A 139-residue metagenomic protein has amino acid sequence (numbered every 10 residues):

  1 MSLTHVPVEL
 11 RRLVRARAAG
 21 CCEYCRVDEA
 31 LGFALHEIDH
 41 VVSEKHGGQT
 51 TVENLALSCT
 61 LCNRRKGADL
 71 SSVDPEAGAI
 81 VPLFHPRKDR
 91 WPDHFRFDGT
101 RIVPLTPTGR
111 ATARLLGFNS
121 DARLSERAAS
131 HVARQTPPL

Functional and structural regions predicted by a protein language model:
M1-L10, R26-G32, P107-L139: A boundary/linker detector
L3-T4, R26-L57, K66-P82: Histidine-centered nuclease catalytic patch
E9-R17, G48-E53: Short, flexible, mixed-charge glycine/proline-rich loop motifs that serve as phosphate/nucleic-acid-contacting
E23-C25, L61: Short, cysteine/histidine-rich loop/knuckle motifs that typically chelate Zn2+
L35, D74-P75, R87-K88, G99 (+2 more regions): Solvent-exposed, flexible loop/coil residues
V52-K66, I80-L105: Short Fe-S-cluster ligation motifs
